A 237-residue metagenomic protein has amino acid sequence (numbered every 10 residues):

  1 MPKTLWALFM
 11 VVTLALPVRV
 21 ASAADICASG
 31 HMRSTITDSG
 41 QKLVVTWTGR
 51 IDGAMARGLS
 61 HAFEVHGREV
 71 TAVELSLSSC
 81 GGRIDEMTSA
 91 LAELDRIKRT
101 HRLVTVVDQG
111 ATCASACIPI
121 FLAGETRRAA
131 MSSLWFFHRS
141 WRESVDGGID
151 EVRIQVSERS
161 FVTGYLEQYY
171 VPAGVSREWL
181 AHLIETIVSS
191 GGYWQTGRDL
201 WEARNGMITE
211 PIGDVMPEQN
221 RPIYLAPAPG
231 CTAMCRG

Functional and structural regions predicted by a protein language model:
M1-T4: Positively charged n-region of N-terminal signal peptides that target proteins for export
W6-P17: Bacterial N-terminal signal peptides
S22-I84, S132-E178, H182: Small-residue-centered hinge/linker elements
I26-G30, G81, A114, G230-R236: Sequence contexts marking disulfide-bonded cysteines in secreted/extracellular proteins
M32-S39, Y224, T232-G237: Extracellular/mature segments of secreted proteins
E74, K98-T100, S144-C235: Charged, glycine-interspersed solvent-exposed loop segments at helix/strand-loop junctions that cap or gate access
E86-R102: Catalytic-core regions built around general acid/base machinery
R99-R142: Glycine-rich beta-to-alpha active-site loop
